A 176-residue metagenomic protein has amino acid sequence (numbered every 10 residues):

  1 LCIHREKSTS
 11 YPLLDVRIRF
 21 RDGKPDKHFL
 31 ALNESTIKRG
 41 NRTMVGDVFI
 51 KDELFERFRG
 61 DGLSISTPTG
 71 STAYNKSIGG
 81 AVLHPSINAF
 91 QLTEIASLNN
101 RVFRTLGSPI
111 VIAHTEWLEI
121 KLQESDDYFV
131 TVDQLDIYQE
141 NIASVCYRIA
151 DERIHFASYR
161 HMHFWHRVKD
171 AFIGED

Functional and structural regions predicted by a protein language model:
L1-D61: Catalytic core of DAGKc-family lipid kinases
L1-I3, V102-L106: Charged, amphipathic alpha-helical segments
L14, G46, F90, L118 (+1 more regions): A broad, low-specificity signal marking well-ordered, structured residues that form hydrophobic/aromatic
I18, T69-S71, A96-S97, D126 (+1 more regions): Glycine-rich beta-alpha junction loops
R19, I37-K38, F49-K51, S66 (+3 more regions): Short beta-strand-to-turn element immediately C-terminal to the catalytic PLP-Schiff-base lysine in fold type I
K24, F29, I37, I50-F55 (+1 more regions): ATP/nucleoside-binding phosphotransfer catalytic cores, i.e., glycine-rich phosphate-binding loops
E56-V102: Gly/Ser/Thr-rich active-site loops/lids in small-molecule metabolic enzymes that frequently grip phosphoryl groups
